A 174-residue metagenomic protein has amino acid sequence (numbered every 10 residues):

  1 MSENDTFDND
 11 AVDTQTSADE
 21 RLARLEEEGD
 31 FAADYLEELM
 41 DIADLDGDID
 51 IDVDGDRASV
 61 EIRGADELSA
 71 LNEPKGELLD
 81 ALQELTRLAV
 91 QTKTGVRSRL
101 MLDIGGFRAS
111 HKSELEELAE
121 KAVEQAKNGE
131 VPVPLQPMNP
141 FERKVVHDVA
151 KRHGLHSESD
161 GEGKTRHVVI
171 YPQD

Functional and structural regions predicted by a protein language model:
S2-L39, D48-D174: Intrinsic disorder
A43: Early-domain small/polar-rich strand-loop-helix modules and first-structured segments of the mature chain
